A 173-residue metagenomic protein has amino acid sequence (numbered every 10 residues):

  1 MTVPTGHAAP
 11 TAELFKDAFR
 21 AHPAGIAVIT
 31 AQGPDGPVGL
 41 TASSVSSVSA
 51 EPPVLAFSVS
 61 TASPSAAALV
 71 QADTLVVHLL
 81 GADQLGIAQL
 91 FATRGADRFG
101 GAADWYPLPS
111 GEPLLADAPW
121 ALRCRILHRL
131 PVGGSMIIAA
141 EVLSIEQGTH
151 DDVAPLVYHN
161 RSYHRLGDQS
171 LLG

Functional and structural regions predicted by a protein language model:
M1-G173: Basic, polyanion-binding surface patches
